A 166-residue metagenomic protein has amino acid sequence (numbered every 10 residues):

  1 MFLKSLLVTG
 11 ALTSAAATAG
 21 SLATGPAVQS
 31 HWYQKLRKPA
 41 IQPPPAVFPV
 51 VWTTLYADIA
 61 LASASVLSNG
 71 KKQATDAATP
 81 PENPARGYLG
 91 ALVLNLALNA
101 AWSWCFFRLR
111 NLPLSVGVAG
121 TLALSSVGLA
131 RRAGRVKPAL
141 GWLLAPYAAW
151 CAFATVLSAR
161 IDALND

Functional and structural regions predicted by a protein language model:
M1-D166: Short amphipathic, positively biased membrane-proximal segments that drive organelle/inner-membrane targeting
